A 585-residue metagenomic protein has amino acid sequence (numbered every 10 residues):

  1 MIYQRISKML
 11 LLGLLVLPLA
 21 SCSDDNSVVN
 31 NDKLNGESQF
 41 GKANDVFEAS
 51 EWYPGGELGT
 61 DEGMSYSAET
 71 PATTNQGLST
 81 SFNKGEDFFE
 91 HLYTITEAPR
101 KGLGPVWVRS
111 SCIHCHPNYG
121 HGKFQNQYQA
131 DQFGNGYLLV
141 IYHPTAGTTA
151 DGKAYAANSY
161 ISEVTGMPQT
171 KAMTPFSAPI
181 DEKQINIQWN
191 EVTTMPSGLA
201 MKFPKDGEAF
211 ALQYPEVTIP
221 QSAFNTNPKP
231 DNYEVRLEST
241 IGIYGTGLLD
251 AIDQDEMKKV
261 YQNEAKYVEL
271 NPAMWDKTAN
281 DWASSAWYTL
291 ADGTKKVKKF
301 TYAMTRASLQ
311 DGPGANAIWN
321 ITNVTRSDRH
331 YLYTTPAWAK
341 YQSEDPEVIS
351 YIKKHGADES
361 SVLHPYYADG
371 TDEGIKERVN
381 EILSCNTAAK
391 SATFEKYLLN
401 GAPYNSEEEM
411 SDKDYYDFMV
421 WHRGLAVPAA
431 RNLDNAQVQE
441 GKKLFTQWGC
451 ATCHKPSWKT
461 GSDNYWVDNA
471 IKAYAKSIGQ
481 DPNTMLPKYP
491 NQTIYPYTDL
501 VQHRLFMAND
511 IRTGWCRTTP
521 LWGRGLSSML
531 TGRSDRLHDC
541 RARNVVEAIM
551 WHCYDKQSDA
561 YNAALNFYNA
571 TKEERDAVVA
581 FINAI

Functional and structural regions predicted by a protein language model:
M1-L10: Bacterial N-terminal signal peptides that target proteins for export
L11-V16: Hydrophobic helical h-region of N-terminal Sec-dependent signal peptides in bacterial secretory/periplasmic proteins
P18-S21: C-terminal motif of bacterial Sec signal peptides marking the signal peptidase cleavage site
S23-N26: Bacterial signal peptide processing site
V28-N83, L92-M419, R423-A436, L444-I585: Electron-transfer interface patches adjacent to heme c in soluble/periplasmic c-type cytochromes and di-/multiheme
